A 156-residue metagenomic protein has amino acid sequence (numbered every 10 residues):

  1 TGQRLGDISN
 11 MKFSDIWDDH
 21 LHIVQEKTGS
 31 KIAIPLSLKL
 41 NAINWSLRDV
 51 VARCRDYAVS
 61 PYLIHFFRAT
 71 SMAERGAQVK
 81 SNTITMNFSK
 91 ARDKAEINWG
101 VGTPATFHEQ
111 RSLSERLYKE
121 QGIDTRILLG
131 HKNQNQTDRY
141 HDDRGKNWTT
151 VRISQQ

Functional and structural regions predicted by a protein language model:
T1, T85-I127, H131-N135: Short, basic (Lys/Arg/His-rich) helix/loop patches that form interaction surfaces in the mid-to-C-terminal regions
Q3-R53: Conserved tyrosine-mediated DNA breakage-rejoining catalytic core shared by Y-recombinases
G6, N82, N135: Key DNA-contact positions within bacterial/archaeal DNA-binding proteins
H22, L63, T106-E109, R139: Conserved beta-strand positions that form and line the central face of beta-propeller blades
Q25-G29, L129-Q155: Catalytic-site neighborhood detector that most strongly recognizes the C-terminal catalytic loop/helix of tyrosine
S30, A58, E109: Exposed loop/turn and edge beta-strand positions of beta-sandwich/beta-sheet ligand-binding modules
S37-V101: Active-site/catalytic core of tyrosine-dependent DNA strand-transfer enzymes
N82-A95, D142-Q156: N-terminal/domain-start segments enriched in small and hydrophobic, helix-friendly residues, covering either
